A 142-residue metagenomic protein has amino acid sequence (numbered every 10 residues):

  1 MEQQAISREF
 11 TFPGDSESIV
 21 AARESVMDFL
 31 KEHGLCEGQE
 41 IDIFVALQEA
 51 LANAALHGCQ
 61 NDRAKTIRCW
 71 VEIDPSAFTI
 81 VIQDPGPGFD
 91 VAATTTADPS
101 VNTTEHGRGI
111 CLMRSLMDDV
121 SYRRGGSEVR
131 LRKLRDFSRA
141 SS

Functional and structural regions predicted by a protein language model:
M1-E9, A55-S142: Conserved beta-strand-loop-beta-strand hairpin that lines the nucleotide-binding pocket of ATP/GTP-utilizing enzymes
S7-A21: STAS-typified acidic loop motif
G14, L35-G38, D62: Structural signature of the histidine kinase catalytic ATP-binding subdomain
E24-Q48, N102-T103: Conserved short strand/loop->alpha-helix "switch" segment adjacent to the catalytic nucleotide/phosphoryl-transfer site
Q48, A52, L56: Short alpha-helix lining the ATP-binding pocket of the histidine-kinase-like ATPase
